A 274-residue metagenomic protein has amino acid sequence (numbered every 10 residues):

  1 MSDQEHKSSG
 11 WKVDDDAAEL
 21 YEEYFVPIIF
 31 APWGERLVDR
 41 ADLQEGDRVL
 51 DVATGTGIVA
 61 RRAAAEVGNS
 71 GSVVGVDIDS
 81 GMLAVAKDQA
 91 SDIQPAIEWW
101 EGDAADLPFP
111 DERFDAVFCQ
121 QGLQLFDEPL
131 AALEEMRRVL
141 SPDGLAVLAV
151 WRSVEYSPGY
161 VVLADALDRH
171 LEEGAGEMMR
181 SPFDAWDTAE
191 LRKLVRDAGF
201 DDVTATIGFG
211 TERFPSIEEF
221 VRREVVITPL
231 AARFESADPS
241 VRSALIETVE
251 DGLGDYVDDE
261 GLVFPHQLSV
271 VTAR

Functional and structural regions predicted by a protein language model:
S2-D3, K7-W11, A18, F30 (+2 more regions): Conserved Class I S-adenosyl-L-methionine
S2-D47, I58-R62, E66, M82-V85 (+4 more regions): Conserved class I S-adenosyl-L-methionine
R48-L107, A116, L130-A131: Class I SAM-dependent methyltransferase SAM/SAH-binding core
V67, A90, L167, V195 (+2 more regions): Conserved hydrophobic residues forming the short capping helix/wall of the S-adenosyl-L-methionine
D115-P129, R152: A short SAM/SAH-binding and catalytic strip from SAM-dependent methyltransferases
L130-A131, R137-P215, A231: Conserved catalytic/acceptor-binding region of the Class I
